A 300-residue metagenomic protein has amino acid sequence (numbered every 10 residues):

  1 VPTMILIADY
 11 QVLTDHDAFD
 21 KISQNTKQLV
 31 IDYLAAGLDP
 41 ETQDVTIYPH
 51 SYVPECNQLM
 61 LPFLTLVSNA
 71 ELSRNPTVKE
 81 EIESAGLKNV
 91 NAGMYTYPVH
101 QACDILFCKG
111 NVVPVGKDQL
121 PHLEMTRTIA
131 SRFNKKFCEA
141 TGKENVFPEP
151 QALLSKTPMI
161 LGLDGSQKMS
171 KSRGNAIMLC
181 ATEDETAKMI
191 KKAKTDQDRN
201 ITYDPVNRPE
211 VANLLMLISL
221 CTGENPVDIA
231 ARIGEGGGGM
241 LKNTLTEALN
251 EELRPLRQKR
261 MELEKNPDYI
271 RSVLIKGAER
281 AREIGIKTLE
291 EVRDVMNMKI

Functional and structural regions predicted by a protein language model:
V1-A102, E251, M261: N-terminal Rossmann-like or analogous alpha/beta NTP/dinucleotide-binding catalytic cores that position adenine
V1-P2, N69-S73, F107-P114, S219-I229 (+1 more regions): Short helix-capping/linker segments at secondary-structure and domain boundaries
Y10, A102-L106, G165, L220-G223: Short connector loops/turns at beta-strand edges and beta->alpha or beta->beta junctions
A18-D20, V113-G116, I201: Short, polar/flexible loop-turn hinges at active-site or ligand-entry regions and domain interfaces
D20-K27, L120-L123, R271: Non-membrane alpha-helical structural segments and their capping/turn regions in soluble enzymes
T77-E80, S84-F133, F137, L161: Internal, conserved structured core segments that host functional sites
P121, R127-I300: Conserved nucleotide- and phosphate/pyrophosphate-binding catalytic cores in adenylate/nucleotidyl-handling enzymes
